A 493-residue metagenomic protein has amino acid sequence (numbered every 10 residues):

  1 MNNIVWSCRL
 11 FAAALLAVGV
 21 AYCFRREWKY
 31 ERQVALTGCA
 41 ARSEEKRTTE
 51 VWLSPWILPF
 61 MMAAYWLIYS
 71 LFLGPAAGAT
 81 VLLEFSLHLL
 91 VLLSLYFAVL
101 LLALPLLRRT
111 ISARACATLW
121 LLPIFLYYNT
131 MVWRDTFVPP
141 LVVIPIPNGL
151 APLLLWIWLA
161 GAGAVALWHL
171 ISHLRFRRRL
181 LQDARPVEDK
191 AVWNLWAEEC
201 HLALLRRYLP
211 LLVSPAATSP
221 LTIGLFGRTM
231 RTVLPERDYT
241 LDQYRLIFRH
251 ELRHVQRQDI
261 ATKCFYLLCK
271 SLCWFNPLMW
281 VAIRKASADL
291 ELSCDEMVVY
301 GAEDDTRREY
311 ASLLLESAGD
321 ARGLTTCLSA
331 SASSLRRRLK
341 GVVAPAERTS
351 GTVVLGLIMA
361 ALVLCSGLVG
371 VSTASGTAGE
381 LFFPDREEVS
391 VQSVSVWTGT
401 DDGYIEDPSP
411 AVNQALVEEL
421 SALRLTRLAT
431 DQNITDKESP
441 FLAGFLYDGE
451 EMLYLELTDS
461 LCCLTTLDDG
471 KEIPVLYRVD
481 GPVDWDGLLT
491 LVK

Functional and structural regions predicted by a protein language model:
M1-G19, A79-L89: Hydrophobic transmembrane alpha-helical segments in integral membrane proteins
R9-Y30, S94: First transmembrane helix
L15, M62-A64, E387, G449: Prokaryotic Sec-type signal peptides and long signal-anchor helices with extended Leu/Ile/Val-rich h-regions
L16, V343-P345, C463: Enrichment for repetitive, rod-forming helical segments
R26, Y30-V371: Membrane-embedded and juxtamembrane structural elements of multi-pass membrane proteins
S375-K493: Function-determining sites in protein domains
